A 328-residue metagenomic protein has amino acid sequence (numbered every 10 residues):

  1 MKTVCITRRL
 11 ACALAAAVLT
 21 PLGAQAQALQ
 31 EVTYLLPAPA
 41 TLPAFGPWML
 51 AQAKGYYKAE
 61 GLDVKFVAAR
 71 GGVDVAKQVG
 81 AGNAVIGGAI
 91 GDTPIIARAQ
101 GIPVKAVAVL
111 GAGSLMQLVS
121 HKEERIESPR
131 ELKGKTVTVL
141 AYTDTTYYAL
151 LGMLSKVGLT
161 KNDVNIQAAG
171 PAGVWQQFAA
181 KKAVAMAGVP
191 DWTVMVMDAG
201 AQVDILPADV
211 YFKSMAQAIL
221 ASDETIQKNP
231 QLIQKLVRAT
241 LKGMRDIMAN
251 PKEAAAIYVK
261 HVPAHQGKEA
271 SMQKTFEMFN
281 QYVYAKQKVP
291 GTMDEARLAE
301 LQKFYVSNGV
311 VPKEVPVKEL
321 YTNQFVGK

Functional and structural regions predicted by a protein language model:
I6-C12: N-terminal export leaders
A13-L14, A24: Cleavable N-terminal signal peptides
T20-A26: Sec/Tat signal peptide C-region and signal peptidase I cleavage site
Q27-Q177, V184-D191, A201-D209, K213: Short, glycine-/small- and polar/acidic-enriched structural segments that line small-molecule recognition paths
L50, M116-I126, A216-Q231, K286: A bilobed periplasmic-binding-protein/Venus flytrap-type ligand-binding module shared by bacterial periplasmic
D92, A172-A264: Pocket-lining segment of extracytoplasmic ligand-binding domains
K228-V310: Secondary-structure end/capping motifs
L298-K328: Conserved C-terminal helix/tail region of periplasmic/extracytoplasmic solute-binding proteins
